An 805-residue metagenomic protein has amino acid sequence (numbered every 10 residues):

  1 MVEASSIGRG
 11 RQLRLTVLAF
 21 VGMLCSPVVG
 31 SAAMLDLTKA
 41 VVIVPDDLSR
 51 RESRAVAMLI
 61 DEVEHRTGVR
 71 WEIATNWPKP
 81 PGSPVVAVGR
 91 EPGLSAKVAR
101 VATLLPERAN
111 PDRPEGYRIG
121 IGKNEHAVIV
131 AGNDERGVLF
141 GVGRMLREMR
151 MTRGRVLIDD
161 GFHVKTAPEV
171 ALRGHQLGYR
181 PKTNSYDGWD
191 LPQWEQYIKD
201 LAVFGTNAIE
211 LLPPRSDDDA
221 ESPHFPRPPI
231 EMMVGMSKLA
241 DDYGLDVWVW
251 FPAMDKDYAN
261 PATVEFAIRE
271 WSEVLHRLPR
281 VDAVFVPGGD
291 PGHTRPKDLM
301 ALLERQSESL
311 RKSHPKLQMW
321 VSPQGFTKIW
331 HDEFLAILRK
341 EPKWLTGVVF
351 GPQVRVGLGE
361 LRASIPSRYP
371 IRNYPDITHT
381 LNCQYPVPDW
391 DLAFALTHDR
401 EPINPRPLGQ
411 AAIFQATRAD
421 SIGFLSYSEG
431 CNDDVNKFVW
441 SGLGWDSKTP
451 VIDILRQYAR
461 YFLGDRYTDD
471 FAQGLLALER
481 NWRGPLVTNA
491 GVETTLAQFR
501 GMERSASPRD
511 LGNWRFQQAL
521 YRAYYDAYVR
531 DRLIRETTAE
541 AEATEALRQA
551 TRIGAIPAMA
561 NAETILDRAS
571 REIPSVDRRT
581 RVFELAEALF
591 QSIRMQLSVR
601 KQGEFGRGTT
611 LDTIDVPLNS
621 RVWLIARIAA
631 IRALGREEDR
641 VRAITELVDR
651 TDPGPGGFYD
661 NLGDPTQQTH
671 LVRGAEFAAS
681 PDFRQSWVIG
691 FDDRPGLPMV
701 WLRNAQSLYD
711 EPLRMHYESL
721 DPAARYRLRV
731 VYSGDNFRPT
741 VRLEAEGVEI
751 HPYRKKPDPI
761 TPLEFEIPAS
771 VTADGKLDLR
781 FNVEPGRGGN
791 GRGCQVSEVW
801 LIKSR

Functional and structural regions predicted by a protein language model:
M1-R11: N-terminal secretory signal peptides that target proteins for export/translocation
L15-P27: Bacterial N-terminal signal peptides
P27-I121: Acidic, contiguous N-terminal accessory segments
V44-L48, A87-G93, A131-N133, Y179 (+5 more regions): Structural motif
A55-M58, E62-E64, L105-V264, H276-R280 (+1 more regions): Feature activates predominantly on carbohydrate-active enzymes
W71-E72, N76, P80, T152-G154 (+10 more regions): Catalytic-core regions of glycoside hydrolase
S428-V439, K448-G654: C-terminal non-catalytic alpha-helical accessory regions
R640-R805: Extracytoplasmic
